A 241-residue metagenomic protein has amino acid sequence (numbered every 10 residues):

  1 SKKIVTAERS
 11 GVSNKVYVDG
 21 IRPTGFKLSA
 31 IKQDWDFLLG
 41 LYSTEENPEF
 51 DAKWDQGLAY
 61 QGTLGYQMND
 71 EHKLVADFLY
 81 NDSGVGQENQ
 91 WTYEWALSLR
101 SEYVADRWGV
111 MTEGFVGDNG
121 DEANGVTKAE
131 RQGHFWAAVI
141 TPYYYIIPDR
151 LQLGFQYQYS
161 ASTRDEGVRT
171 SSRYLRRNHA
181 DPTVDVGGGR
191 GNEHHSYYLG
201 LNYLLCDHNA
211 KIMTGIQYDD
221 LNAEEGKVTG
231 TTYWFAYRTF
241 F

Functional and structural regions predicted by a protein language model:
S1-Y66, V75-D82, Y174-V186, R238: Surface-exposed coil loops of outer-membrane beta-barrel proteins
L74-F241: Outer-membrane beta-barrel pore domains
